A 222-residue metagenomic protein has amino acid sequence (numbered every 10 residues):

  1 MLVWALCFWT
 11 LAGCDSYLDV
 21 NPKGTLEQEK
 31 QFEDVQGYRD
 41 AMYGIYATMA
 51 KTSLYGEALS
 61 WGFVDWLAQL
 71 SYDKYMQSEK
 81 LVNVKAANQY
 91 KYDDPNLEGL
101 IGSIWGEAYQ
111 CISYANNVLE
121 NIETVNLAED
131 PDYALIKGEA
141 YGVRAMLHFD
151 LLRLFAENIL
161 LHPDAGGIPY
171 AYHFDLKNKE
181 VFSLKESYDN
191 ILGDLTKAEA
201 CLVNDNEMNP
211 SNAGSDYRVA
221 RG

Functional and structural regions predicted by a protein language model:
M1-A12: Sec-dependent bacterial lipoprotein signal peptides
C14-V64: Membrane-proximal, proline-rich intrinsically disordered regions
K23, F63-N96, Y172-H173, G222: A structural signal for short, hydrophobic/glycine-enriched beta-strand patches
M42, I112-A115, Y188, L195: Inward-facing hydrophobic residues that define packing positions of alpha-helical scaffold repeats
A50-Y55, D73-M76, L147-E157: Secretory-pathway/luminal and periplasmic proteins that interact with or process carbohydrate-rich
K80-F155, F182, K197-P210, G214: Conserved, well-structured interaction surfaces
P131, L154-D189: Short coil/linker segments at helix-helix boundaries
Y217-A220: Generic helix N-cap/helix-start motif at coil->alpha-helix transitions
